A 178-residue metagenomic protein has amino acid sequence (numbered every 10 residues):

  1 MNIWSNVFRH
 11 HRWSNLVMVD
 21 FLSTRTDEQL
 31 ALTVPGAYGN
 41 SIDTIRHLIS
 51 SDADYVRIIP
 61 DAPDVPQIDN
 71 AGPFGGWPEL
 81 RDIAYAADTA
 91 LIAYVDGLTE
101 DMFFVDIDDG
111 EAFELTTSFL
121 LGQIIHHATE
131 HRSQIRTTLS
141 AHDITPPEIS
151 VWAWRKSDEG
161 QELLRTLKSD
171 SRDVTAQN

Functional and structural regions predicted by a protein language model:
S5-D20, T24-N70, D109-S171: Short, contiguous alpha-helical
A62-F103: Helix-adjacent hinge/juxtasegments
W77-T89, K156-N178: Charged/polar, low-hydrophobicity segments characteristic of intrinsically disordered regions and flexible loops
